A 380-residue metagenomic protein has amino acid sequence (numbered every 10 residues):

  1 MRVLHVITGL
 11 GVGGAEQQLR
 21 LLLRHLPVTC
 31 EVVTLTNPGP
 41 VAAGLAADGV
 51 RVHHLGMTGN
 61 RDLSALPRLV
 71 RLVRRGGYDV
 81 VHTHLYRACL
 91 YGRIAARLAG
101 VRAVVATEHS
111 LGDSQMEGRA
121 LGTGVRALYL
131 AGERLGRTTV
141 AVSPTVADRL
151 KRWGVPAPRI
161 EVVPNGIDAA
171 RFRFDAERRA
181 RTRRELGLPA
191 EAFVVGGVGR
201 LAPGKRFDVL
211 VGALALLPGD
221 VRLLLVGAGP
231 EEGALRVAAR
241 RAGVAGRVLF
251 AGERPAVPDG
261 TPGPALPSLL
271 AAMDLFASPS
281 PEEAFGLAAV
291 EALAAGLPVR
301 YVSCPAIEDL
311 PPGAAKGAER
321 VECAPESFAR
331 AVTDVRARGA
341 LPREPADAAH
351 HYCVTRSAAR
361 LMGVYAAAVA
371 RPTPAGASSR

Functional and structural regions predicted by a protein language model:
H5-S64, R149, G229-P230: N-terminal strand-loop element at the rim of the active site of nucleotide-sugar-dependent glycosyltransferases
G13-L21, F193, G197-L216, P230-R236: A conserved mid-protein helix/loop that constitutes part of the nucleotide-sugar donor-binding site
T34, P298-V302: Short hydrophobic beta-strand element within catalytic cores of glycosyltransferases and related nucleotide-activated
L63-P67, R102-V105, G112-L135, D148: Nucleotide-sugar donor phosphate/pyrophosphate-binding loop at the beta->alpha transition of glycosyltransferases
V73, E253-R254, T261-P264, S268-M273: Short alpha-helical donor nucleotide-sugar binding micro-motif in glycosyltransferases
T145, G166: Carbohydrate-associated surface elements
P281: Aromatic "clamp/platform" in nucleotide-sugar-dependent glycosyltransferases that forms part of the donor/acceptor
E308-D334: Change "using UDP/GDP/dTDP sugars" to "using nucleotide sugars
